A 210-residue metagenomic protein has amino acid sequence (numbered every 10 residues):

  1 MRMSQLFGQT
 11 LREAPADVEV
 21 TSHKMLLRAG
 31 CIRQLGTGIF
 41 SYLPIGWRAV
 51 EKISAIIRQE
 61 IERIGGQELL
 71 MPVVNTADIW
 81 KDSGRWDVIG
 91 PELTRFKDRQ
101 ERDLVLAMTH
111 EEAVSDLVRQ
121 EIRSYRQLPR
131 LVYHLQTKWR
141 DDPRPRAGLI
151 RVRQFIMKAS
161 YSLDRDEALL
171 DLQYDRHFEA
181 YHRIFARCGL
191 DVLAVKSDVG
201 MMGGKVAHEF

Functional and structural regions predicted by a protein language model:
M1-E209: TRNA-recognition modules of translation machinery and tRNA-sensing kinases, especially anticodon-binding
